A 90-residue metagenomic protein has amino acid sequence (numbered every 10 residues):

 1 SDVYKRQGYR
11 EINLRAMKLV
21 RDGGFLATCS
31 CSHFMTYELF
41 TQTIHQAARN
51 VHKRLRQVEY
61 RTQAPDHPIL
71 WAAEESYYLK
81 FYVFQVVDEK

Functional and structural regions predicted by a protein language model:
V3-Y4: Short, small-residue-biased leader/transition segments that mark boundaries at the very start of proteins
Q7-E11, Q42: A general alpha-helical scaffold signature found inside nucleotide-binding enzyme cores
R10-D22: A short glycine-rich, Lys/Arg-flanked "PGG" loop and its adjoining helix->strand segment in the class I
D22-K90: C-terminal catalytic and target-recognition region of SAM-dependent MTase-like enzymes, primarily methyltransferases
